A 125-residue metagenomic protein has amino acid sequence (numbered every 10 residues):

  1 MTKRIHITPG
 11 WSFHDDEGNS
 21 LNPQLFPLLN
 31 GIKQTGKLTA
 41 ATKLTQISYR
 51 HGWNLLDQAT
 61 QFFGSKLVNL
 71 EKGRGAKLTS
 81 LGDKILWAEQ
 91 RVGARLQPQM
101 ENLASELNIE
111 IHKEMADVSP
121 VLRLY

Functional and structural regions predicted by a protein language model:
T2-L21: Short, Lys/Arg-enriched anionic-surface-contact patches
I32-A40: Short helix-boundary/capping micro-motifs
K43: Alpha-helical residues within the helix-turn-helix
Q46-S48: Central "turn" residue of the DNA-binding helix-turn-helix
Q61-K66: Residue cluster at the C-terminal edge of the helix-turn-helix DNA-binding motif
L67-R95: Basic, amphipathic "hinge/linker" alpha-helix immediately C-terminal to the N-terminal HTH DNA-binding motif
I85-Y125: Helix-turn-helix/homeodomain-like alpha-helical modules used for DNA recognition and transcription-factor dimerization
